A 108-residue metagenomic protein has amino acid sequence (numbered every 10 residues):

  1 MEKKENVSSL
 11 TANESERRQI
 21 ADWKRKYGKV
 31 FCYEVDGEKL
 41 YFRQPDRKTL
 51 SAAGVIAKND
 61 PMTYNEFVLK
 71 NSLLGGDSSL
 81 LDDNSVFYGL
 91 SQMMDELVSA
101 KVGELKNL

Functional and structural regions predicted by a protein language model:
M1-K24: Short, basic/low-complexity N-terminal boundary segments at the transition from targeting/disordered tails
E2-K3, Y27, E34-L108: Short, surface-exposed, charged amphipathic helix/loop patches that serve as local interaction elements
A12-N13, R17, C32, D77-S78: Alpha-helical interaction segments
W23, C32-Y33: A general structural signal for short secondary-structure junctions and capping/turn motifs
